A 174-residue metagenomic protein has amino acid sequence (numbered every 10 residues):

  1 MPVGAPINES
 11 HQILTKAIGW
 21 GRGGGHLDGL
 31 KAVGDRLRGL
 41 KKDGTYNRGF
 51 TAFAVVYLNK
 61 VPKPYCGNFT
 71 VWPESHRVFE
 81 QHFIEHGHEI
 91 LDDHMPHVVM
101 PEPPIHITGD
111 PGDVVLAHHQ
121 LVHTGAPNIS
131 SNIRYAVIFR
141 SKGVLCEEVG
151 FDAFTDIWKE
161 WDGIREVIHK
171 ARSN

Functional and structural regions predicted by a protein language model:
M1-N68: Conserved double-stranded beta-helix
T15-A17, G39, E80, H86 (+1 more regions): Alpha-helix termini
K16, W72-F79, R140-C146: Short edge-strand/loop segments of extracellular domains
L27-G39, E85-P103, D152-D156: Short, surface-exposed loop/helix-turn segments at secondary-structure junctions that function as lids/hinges flanking
R48-T51, N59-V122: Double-stranded beta-helix
I84-I90, H97, P111-L116, Q120-N174: Non-heme Fe(II)/2-oxoglutarate
